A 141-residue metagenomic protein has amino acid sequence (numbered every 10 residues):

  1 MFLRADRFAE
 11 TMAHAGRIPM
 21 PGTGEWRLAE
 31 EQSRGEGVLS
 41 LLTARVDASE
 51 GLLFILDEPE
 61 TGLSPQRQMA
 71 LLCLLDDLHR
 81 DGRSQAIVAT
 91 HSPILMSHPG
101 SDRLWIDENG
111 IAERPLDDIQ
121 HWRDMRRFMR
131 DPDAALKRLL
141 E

Functional and structural regions predicted by a protein language model:
M1-E50: ABC-family P-loop ATPase nucleotide-binding domains
R4, L42, D57, A89 (+1 more regions): Conserved RecA-like P-loop NTPase ATPase core
S33-L56, Q66-L78: GG-anchored amphipathic helix commonly corresponding to the ABC/SMC/Rad50 NBD signature/C-loop
E60-T61: Short loop immediately C-terminal to the Walker-B catalytic DE motif in ABC-type ATPase nucleotide-binding domains
Q66-E141: C-terminal lobe/lid and adjacent interdomain/linker elements of RecA-like ASCE P-loop ATPase modules
